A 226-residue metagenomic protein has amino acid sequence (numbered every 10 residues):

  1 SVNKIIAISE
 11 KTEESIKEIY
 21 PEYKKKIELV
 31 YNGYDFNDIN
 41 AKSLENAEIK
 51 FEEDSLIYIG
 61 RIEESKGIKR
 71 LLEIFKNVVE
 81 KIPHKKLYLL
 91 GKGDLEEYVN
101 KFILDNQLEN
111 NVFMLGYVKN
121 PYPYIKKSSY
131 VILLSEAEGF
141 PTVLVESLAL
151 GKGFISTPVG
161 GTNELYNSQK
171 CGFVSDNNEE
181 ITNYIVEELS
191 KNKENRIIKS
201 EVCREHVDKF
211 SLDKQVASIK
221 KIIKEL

Functional and structural regions predicted by a protein language model:
K11, G33: Carbohydrate-associated surface elements
D54, Y58-N77, D94-N100, T142: A conserved mid-protein helix/loop that constitutes part of the nucleotide-sugar donor-binding site
N100-G116: Nucleotide-activated donor-binding/catalytic signature segment of Leloir-type glycosyltransferases, i.e., the conserved
Y117, E136: Aromatic "clamp/platform" in nucleotide-sugar-dependent glycosyltransferases that forms part of the donor/acceptor
E146, V159-Q169, F173-V174: Short acidic/histidine- and often glycine-rich active-site loop of Leloir-type glycosyltransferases that engages
G153-S156: Short hydrophobic beta-strand element within catalytic cores of glycosyltransferases and related nucleotide-activated
S168-E179, E187-K193: Conserved acidic donor-binding segment of nucleotide-sugar-dependent glycosyltransferases
E194-K209, K221: A short, well-ordered alpha-helix in the C-terminal region of glycosyltransferases
